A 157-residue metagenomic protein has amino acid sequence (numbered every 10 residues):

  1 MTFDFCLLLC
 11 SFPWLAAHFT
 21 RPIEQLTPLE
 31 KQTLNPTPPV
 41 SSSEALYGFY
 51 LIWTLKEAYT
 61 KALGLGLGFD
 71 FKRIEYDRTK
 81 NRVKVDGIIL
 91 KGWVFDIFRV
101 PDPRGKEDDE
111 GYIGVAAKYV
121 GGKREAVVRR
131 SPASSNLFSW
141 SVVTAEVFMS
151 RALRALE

Functional and structural regions predicted by a protein language model:
T2-E157: Core catalytic alpha/beta fold that binds nucleotide/phospho-ligands
